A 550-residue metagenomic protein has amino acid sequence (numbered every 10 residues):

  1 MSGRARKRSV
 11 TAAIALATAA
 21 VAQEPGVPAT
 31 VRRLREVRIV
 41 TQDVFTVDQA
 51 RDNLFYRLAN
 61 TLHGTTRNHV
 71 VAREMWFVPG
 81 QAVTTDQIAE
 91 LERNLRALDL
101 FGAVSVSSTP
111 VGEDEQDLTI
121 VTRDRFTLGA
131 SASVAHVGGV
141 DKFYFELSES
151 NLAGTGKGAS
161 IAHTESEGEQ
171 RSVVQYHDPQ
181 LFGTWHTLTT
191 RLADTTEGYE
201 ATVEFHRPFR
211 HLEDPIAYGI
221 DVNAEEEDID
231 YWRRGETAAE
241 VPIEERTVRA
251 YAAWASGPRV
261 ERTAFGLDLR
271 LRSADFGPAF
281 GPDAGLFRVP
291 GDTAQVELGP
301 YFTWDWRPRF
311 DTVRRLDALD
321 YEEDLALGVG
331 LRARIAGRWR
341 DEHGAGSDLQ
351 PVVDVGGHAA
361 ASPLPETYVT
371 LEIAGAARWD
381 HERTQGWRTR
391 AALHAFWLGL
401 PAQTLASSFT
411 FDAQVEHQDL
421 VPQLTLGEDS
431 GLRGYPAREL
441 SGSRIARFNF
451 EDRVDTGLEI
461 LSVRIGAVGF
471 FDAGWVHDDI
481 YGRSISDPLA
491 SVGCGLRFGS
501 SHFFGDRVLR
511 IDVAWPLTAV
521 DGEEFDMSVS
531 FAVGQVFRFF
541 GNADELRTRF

Functional and structural regions predicted by a protein language model:
Q23-E149, S160-T164, E169-D178, R191-V203 (+1 more regions): Periplasmic polypeptide-binding modules associated with outer-membrane biogenesis and secretion
V31-R35, Q116, F126-L128, D141-F143 (+16 more regions): Outer-envelope beta-barrel architecture signal
H136-V137, E165-S166, Q180, A193-E197 (+9 more regions): Replace "Gram-negative outer membrane beta-barrel proteins" with "bacterial and organellar outer membrane beta-barrel
V137, S166-G168, T195-E197, R210 (+14 more regions): Structural signature of outer-membrane beta-barrel domains
F143-N151, Q170-G183, A201-L212, Y218-I220 (+7 more regions): Feature captures outer-membrane beta-barrel proteins of Gram-negative bacteria and organelles
F145, R171-Y176, E200-H206, Y218-D221 (+9 more regions): Outer-membrane beta-barrel translocator domains and adjoining extracellular loop/strand segments of Gram-negative
H177-F280, G285: Transmembrane beta-barrel wall of Gram-negative outer-membrane proteins
L327-F550: C-terminal transmembrane beta-barrel domains of outer membrane proteins
